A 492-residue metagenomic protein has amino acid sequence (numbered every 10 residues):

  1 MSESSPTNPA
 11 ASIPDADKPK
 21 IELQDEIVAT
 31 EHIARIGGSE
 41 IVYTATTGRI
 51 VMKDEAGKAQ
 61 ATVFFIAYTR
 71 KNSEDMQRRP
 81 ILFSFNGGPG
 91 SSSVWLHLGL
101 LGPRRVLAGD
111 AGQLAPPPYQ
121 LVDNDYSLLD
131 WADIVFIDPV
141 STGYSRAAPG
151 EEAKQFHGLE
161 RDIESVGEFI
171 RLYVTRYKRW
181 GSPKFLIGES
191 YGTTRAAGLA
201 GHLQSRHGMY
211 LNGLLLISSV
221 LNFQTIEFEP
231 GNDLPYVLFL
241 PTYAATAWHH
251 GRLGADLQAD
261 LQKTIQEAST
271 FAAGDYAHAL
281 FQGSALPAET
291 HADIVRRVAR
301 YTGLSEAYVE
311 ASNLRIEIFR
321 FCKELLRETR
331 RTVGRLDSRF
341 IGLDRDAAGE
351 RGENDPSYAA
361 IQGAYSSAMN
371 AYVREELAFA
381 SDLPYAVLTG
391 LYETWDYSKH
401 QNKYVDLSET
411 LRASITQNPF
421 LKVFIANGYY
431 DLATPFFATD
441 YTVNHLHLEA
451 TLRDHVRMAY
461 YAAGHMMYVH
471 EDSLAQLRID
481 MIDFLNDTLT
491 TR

Functional and structural regions predicted by a protein language model:
S2-D15, G57-Q155, N444: N-terminal cap/lid subdomain of alpha/beta-hydrolase-fold enzymes
E22-S73: N-terminal cap/lid segment of alpha/beta-hydrolase-fold proteins
R105-L107, Q204-G303: A catalytic-pocket lid/entrance helix-loop region that shapes and gates access to the active site across common
L129-A132, P139, F156-T175: Alpha/beta-hydrolase active-site loop
K178-Y191: Alpha/beta-hydrolase fold nucleophile elbow
G198, A311-L314, L421, P435-H445: Short alpha-helix in the alpha/beta-hydrolase fold that links the catalytic acid
A279-A433: Alpha/beta-hydrolase fold catalytic core
A462-L474: Catalytic histidine-centered segment of alpha/beta-hydrolase-like enzymes
